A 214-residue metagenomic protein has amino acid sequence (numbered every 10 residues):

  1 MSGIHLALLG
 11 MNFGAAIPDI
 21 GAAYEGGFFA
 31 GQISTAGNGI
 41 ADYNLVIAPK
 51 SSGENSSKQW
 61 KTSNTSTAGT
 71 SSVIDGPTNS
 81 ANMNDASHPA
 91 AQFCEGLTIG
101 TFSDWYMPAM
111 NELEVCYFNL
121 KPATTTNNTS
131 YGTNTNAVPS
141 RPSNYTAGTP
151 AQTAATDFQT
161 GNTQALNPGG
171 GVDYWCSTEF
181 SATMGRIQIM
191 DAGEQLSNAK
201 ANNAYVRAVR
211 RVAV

Functional and structural regions predicted by a protein language model:
M1, T62-T65, T70-S71, N79 (+3 more regions): Intrinsically disordered, low-complexity segments enriched in Ser/Pro/Gly/Ala and basic residues
M1-F13, A213-V214: Short, intrinsically disordered N-terminal pre-domain segments
I4-A7, P18, Y43, N136-P139 (+1 more regions): Intrinsic-disorder/low-complexity peptide segments enriched for small residues
H5, F13-G14, Y145, T149-T153 (+1 more regions): N-terminal cationic amphipathic segment used for targeting or macromolecule association
G10-T101, W105, V172, T183-M184 (+1 more regions): Extracellular adhesion/carbohydrate-recognition regions
P49-K50, M110, S177, R211: Residues immediately flanking
A91-D104, M110-M190: An exposed tryptophan-centered "aromatic clamp" motif
M190-V214: Disulfide-stabilized, aromatic/cysteine-rich ligand-recognition loop
